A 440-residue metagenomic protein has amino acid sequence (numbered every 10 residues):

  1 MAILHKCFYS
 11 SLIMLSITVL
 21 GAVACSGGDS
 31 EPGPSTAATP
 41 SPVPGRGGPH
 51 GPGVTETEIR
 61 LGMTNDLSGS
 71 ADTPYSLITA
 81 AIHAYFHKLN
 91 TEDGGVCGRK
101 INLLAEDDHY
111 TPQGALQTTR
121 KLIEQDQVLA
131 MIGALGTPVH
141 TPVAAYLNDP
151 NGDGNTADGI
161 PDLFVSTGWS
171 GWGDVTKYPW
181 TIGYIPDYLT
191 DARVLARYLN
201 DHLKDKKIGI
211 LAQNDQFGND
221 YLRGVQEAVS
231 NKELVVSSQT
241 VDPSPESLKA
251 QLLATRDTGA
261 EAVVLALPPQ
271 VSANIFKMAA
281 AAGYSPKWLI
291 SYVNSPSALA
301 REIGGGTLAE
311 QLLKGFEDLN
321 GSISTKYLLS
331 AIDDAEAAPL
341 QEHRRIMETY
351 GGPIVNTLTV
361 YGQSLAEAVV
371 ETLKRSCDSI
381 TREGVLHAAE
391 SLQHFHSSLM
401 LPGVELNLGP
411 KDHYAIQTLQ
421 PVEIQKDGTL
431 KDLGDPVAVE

Functional and structural regions predicted by a protein language model:
M1-A22: Sec-dependent bacterial lipoprotein signal peptides
C25-P44: Short, low-complexity, disordered segments immediately C-terminal to signal peptides in bacterial exported proteins
D29-P32, R46-G47, T73-A80, E92-W172 (+2 more regions): Beta-alpha junction/loop-to-helix N-cap segments that form part of ligand/metal-binding clefts
V43-E58, G62-H83, D108-P112, L135-G136 (+3 more regions): Extracytoplasmic "Venus flytrap"
A115, G183-K207, E246-K249, S272 (+4 more regions): Hydrophobic alpha-helical segments within soluble ligand-binding/sensing domains
V128-Q239, K287-G321: Extracytoplasmic ligand/sensor domains, especially the bilobed periplasmic-binding protein
A280-Q363, D432, P436-A438: Extracellular/periplasmic periplasmic-binding protein-like sensory domains
T349-T359, V370-T429: Segments of small-molecule ligand-sensing domains
